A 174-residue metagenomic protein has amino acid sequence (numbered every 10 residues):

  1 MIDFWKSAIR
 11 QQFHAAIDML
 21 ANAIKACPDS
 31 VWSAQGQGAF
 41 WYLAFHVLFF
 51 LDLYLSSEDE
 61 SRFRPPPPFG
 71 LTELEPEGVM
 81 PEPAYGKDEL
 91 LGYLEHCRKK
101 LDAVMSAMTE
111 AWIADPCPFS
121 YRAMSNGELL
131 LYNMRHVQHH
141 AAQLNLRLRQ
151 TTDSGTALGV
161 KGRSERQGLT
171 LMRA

Functional and structural regions predicted by a protein language model:
M1-Q12: Extreme N-terminal tail/first-helix region
K6, K25, K87, K99-K100 (+1 more regions): Context-gated lysine
R10-H14, D18-A21, D29-P76, P116-A174: Short, contiguous alpha-helical
F13, I17, I24, L94 (+1 more regions): Hydrophobic alpha-helical core bundles mediating ligand binding, dimerization, or RNAP-core interactions
I24-C27, M105: Sec/Tat-exported extracytoplasmic proteins
E77-C117, G127-H140: Acidic/histidine-rich alpha-helical segments that form the ligand environment of transition-metal centers
